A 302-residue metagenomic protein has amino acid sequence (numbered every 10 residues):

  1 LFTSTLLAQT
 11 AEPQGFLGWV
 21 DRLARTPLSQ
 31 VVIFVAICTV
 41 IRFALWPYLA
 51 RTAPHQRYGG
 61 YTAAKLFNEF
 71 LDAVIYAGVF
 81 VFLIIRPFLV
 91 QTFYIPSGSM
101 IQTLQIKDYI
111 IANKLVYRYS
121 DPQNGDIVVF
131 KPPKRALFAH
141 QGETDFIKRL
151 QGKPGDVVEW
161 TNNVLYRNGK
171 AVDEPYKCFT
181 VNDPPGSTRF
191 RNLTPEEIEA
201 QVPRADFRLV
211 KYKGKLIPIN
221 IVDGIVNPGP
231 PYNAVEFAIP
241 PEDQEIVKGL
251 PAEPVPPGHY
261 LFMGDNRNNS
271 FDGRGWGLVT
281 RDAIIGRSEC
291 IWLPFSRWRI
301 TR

Functional and structural regions predicted by a protein language model:
F2-P54, T62-L66, Q102-R302: Soluble "head" domains of membrane/secretory-pathway proteins
T39-P47, V81-Q91: Short hydrophobic alpha-helical membrane-anchoring segments
A50-H55, Q91, I95: Transmembrane helix-loop junctions in multipass membrane proteins, especially transporters and channels
Y58-L89: Internal/C-terminal transmembrane anchor helices
F70-A77, F93, S97, E253-V255: Short, functional N-terminal and low-complexity linear motifs
V79-V81, G98-S99, V116-R118: Intrinsically disordered, low-complexity boundary segments flanking structured domains
L89-D108: Alpha-helical transmembrane signal-anchor/signal-peptide segments
